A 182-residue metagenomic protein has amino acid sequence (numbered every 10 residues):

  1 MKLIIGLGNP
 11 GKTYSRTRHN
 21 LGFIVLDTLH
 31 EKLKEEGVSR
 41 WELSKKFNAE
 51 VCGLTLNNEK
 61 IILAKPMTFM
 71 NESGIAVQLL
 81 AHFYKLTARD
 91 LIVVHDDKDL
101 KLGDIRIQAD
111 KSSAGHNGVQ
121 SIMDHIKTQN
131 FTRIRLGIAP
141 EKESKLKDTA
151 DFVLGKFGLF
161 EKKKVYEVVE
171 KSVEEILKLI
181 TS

Functional and structural regions predicted by a protein language model:
K2-D110, Q120, D124-R135, P140-D148 (+2 more regions): Nucleotide and nucleotide-moiety/phosphate-recognizing core
G115-G118: Hydrophobic alpha-helical segments within soluble ligand-binding/sensing domains
